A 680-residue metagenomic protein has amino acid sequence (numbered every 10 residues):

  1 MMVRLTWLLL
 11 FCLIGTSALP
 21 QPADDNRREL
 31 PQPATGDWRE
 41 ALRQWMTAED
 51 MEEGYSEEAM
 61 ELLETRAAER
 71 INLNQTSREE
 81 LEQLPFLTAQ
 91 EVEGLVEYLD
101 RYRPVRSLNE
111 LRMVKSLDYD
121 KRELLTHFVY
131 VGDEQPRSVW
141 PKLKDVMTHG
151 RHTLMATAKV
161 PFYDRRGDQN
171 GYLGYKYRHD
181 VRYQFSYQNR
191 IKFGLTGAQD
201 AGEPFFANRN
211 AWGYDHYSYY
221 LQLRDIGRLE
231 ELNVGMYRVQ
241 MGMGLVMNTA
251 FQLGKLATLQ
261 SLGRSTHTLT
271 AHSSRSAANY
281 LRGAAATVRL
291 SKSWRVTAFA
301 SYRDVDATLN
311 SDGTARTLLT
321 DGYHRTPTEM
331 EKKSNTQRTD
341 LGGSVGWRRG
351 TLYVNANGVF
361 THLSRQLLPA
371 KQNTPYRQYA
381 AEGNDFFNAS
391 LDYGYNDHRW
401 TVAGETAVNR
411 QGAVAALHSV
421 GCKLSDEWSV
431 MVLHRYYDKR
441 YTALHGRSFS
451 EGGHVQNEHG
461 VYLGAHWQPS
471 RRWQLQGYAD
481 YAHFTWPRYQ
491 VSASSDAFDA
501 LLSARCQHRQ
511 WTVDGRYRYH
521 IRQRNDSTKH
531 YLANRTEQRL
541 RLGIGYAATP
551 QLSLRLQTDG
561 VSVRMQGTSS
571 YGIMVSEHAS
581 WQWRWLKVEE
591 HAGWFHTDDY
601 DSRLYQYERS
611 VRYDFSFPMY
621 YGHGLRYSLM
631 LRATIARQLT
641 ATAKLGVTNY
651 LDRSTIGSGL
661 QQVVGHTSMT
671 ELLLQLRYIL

Functional and structural regions predicted by a protein language model:
A18-P22: Boundary at the C-terminal end of the N-terminal hydrophobic targeting segment
D50-E64, E93, R101-P104, R112-T148 (+2 more regions): Alpha-helical interaction/regulatory segments in DNA maintenance proteins
S56-R106, L125-G132, Q199, E203-F205: Amphipathic, charged-and-aliphatic alpha-helical interface segments that function as noncatalytic docking
K142-Q169, F185, N189-L195, L232 (+3 more regions): Transmembrane beta-strand segments of Gram-negative outer membrane beta-barrel proteins
Y172-K176, N279-L281, S334-A370, Q378-L680: Exposed, low-structure sequence patches enriched in small/polar residues
A198-H216, T270-A277, E331-S334, A407-N409 (+1 more regions): Outer-membrane beta-barrel proteins
G213-D306, C422, W428-A443, K587-Y600: Outer membrane beta-barrel
